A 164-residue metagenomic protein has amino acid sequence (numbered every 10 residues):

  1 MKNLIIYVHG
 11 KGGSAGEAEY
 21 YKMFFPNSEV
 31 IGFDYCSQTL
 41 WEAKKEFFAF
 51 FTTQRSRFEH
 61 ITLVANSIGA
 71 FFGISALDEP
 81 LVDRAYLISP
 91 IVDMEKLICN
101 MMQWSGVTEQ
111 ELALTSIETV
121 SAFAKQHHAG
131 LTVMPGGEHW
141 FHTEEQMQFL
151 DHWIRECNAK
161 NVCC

Functional and structural regions predicted by a protein language model:
M1-T39: Short, surface-exposed "cap/lid" segments of acyl-processing enzymes
K2-N3, F58-I61, D83, A129: Short coil/turn segments at beta-strand junctions that form active-site/ligand-binding loops
S14, A18-K22, G73, V120 (+1 more regions): Short, highly selective alpha-helical patches that border small-molecule cofactor pockets in redox/cofactor-processing
E17, S37-S56: Alpha/beta-hydrolase active-site loop
F33-A43, G136-H139: Short beta->alpha junction loops
V64-G73: Gly/Ala-rich beta-loop-alpha elbow adjacent to hydrolase catalytic centers
A76-P80: Aromatic pocket-lining residues of Rossmann-like dinucleotide-binding sites
L81-C164: The alpha/beta-hydrolase serine catalytic core
